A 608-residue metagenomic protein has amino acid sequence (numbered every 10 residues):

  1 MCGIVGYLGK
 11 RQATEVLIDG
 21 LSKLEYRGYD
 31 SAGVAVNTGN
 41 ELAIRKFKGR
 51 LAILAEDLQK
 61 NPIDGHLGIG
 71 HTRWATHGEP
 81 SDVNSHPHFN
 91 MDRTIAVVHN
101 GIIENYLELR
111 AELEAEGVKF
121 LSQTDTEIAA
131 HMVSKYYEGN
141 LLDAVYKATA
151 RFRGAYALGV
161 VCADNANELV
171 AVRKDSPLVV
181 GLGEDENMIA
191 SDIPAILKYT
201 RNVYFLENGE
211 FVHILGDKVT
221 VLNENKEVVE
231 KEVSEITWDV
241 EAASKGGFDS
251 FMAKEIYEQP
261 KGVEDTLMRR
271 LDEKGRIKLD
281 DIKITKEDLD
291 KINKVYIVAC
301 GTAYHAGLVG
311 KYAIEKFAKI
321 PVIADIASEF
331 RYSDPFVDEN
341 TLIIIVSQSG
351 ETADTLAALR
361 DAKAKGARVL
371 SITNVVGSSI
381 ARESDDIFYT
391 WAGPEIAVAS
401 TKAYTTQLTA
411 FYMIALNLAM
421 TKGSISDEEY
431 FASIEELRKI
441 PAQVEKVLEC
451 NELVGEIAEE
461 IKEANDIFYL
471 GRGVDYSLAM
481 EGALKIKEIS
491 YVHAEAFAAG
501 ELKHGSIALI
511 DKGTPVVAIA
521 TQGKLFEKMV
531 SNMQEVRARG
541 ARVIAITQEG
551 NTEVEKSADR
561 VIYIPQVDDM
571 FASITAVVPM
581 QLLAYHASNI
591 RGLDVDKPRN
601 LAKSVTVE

Functional and structural regions predicted by a protein language model:
M1-D249, E258-N293, H305, Y332 (+4 more regions): Conserved short alpha-helical segments that host acidic/polar catalytic motifs at enzyme active sites
Y7-K10, H99, K119, K135-E138 (+17 more regions): Hydrophobic alpha-helical scaffolding
G49, H66, G70-V83, E273-K286 (+3 more regions): Glycine-rich oxoanion-binding loops at beta->alpha junctions
P87-F89, V161, V170-A171, V203-Y204 (+12 more regions): Replace "in large, NTP-powered and nucleic-acid-processing enzymes" with "in large, NTP-powered factors and other
Q259-V263, L267-Y296, D386-P515, S588-E608: Active-site phosphate/pyrophosphate-binding segments
D290-A432, E436-K439, I519-I562, L583 (+1 more regions): Glycine-rich phosphate-binding loops that contact phosphosugars or nucleotide phosphates
R542, E555-S557, V567-E608: Generic C-terminus detector
